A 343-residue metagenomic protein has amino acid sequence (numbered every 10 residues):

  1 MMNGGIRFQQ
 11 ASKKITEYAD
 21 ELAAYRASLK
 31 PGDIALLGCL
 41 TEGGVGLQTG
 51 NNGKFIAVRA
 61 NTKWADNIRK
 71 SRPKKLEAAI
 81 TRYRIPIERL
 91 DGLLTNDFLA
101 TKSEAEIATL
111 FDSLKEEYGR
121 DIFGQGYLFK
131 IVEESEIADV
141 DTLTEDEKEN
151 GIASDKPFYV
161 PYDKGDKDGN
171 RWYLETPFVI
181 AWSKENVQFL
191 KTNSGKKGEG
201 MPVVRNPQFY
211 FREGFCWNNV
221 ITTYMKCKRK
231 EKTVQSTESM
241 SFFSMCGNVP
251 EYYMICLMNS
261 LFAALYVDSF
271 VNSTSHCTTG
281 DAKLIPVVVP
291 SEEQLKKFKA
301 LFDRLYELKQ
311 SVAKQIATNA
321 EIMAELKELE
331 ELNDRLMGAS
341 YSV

Functional and structural regions predicted by a protein language model:
M2-M245: Polyanion-binding catalytic cores of nucleic-acid enzymes and NTP/SAM-utilizing transferases
Y25-S28, L40, L257, Y266-S269 (+1 more regions): Residues that form generic nucleotide/phosphate-binding pockets
L29-D33, L37, V288-V343: Non-catalytic DNA-recognition/assembly elements of restriction-modification systems
Q48-T49, G119-I122, Y266, F270 (+4 more regions): Residue-level signal for secondary-structure boundary elements
E149, A153, G200-P207, F243-M245 (+6 more regions): Short, charged/polar micro-motifs that form catalytic or ligand-binding hotspots
P157, G214, E251-C256, D334-R335: Non-catalytic, well-ordered alpha-helical scaffold segments
Q208, N218-T233, T237-L284, S291-R304 (+1 more regions): Basic, amphipathic alpha-helical recognition segments used for DNA target recognition
